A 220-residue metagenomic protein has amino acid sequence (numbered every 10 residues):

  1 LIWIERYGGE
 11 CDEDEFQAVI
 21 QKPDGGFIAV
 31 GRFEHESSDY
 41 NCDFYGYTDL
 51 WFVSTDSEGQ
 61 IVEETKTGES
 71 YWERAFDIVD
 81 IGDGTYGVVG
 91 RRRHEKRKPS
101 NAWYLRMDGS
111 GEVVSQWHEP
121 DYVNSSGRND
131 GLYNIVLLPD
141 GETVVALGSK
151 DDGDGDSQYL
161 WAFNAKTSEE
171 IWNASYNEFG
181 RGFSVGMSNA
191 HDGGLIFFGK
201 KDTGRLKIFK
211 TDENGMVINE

Functional and structural regions predicted by a protein language model:
L1-E220: A sequence-level/structural motif corresponding to short, flexible coil/turn segments enriched in small polar residues
